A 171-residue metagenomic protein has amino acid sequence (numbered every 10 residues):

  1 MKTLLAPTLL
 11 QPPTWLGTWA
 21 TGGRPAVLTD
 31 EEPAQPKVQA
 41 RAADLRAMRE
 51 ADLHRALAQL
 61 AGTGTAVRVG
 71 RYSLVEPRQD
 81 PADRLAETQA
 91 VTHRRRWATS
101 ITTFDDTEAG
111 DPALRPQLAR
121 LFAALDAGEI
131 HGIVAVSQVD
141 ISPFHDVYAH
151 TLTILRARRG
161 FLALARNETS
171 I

Functional and structural regions predicted by a protein language model:
M1-I171: Short, structured surface patches at the beginning of a domain
